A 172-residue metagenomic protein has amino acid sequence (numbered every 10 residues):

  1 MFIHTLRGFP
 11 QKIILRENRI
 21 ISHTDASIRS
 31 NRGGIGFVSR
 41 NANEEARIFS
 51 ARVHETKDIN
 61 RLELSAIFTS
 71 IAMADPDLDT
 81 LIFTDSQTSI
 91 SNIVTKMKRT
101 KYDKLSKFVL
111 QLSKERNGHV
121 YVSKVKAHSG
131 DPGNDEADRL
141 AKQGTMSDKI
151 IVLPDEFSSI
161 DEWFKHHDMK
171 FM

Functional and structural regions predicted by a protein language model:
M1-N18, D155-M172: Charged boundary/loop elements
F2-L81, I93-V94, G144: RNase H-like nuclease fold core
T24-R32, S39, S65-R139, K149-H166: RNase H catalytic domain
